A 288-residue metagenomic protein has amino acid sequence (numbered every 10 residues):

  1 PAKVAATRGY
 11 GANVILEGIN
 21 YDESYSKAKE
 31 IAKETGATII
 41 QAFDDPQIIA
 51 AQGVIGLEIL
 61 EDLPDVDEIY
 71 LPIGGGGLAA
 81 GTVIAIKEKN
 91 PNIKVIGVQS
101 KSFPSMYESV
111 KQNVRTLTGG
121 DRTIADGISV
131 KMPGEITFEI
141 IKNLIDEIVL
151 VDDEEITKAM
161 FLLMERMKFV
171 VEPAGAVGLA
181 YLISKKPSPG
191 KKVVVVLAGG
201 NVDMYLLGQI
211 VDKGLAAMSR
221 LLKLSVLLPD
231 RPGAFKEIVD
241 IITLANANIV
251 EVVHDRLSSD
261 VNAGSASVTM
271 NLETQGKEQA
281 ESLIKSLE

Functional and structural regions predicted by a protein language model:
P1-I31: A glycine-rich helix N-cap at a beta->alpha junction
Y10, A37-F43, G119-D121: Short beta-strands and strand-loop turn motifs
Y10-G11, T35, P91, L144: Short, structured coil segments at secondary-structure junctions
N13, D67, D146-E147: Receiver (REC) domain switch/active-site residues of two-component response regulators
L16-E17, I39-A42, L71, G97-V98 (+2 more regions): General beta-strand structural signal in soluble alpha/beta enzymes
D44-N143, I183-P229, V239: Glycine-rich phosphate/pyrophosphate-binding loop at beta-loop-alpha junctions
G134-K191: Active-site-adjacent helical/loop segments in soluble small-molecule enzymes
M204-E288: A conserved regulatory-domain signal marking ACT and ACT-like small-molecule sensing domains and adjacent regulatory
